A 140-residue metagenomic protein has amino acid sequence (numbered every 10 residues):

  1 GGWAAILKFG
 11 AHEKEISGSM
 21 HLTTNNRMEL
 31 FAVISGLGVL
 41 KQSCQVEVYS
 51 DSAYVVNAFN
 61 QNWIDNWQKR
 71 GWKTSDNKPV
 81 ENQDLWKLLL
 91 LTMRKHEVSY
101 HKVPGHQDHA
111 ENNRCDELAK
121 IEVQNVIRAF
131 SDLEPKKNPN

Functional and structural regions predicted by a protein language model:
G1-F31, S35-C44, F59, D116-N140: RNase H-like nuclease fold core
I34-R114, L118, V123: RNase H catalytic domain
